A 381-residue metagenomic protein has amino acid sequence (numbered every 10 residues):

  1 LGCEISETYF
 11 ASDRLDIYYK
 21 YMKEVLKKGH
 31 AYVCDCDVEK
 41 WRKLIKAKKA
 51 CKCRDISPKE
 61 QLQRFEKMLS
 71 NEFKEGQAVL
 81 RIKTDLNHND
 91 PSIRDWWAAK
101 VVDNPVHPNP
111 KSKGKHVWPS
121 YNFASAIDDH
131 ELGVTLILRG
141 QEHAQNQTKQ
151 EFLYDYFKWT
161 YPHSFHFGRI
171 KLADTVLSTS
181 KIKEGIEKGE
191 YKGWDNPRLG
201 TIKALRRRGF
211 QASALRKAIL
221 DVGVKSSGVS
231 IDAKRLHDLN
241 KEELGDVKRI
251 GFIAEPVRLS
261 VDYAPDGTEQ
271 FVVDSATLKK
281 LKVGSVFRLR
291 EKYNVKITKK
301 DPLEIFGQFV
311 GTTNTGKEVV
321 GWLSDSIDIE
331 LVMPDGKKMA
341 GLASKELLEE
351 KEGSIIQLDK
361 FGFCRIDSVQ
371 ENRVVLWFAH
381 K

Functional and structural regions predicted by a protein language model:
L1, S178-K181, I366: Short, composition-biased local secondary-structure segments
C3-Y9, D13-D16, K20-E39, K59 (+3 more regions): Basic, alpha-helical terminal appendages of large translation-related enzymes
F10, E24-I182, E190, T201 (+2 more regions): Active-site cores that bind ATP or allylic diphosphates and position pyrophosphate for catalysis
A99-V101, P105-P108, A214, A218-V222 (+1 more regions): Long hydrophobic segments that form regular secondary structure
Q145, K192-R198, G209-F210: Short acidic alpha-helix initiation/capping motifs at coil-to-helix transition points, especially at protein N-termini
T175-L177, I202-A214: Core structural elements
K188, L199, L205: Structured DNA-binding interfaces in DNA transaction proteins
R198-G200, A218: Eukaryotic low-complexity, mixed-charge intrinsically disordered interaction/regulatory segments enriched in acidic
